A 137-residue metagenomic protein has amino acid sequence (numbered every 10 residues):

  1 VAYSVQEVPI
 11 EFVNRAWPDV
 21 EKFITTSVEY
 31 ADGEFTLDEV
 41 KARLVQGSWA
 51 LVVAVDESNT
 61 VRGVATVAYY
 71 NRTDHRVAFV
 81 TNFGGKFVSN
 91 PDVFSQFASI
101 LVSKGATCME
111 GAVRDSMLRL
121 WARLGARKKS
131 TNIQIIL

Functional and structural regions predicted by a protein language model:
V1-F35: Short amphipathic alpha-helix that is part of the acyltransferase structural core
E29-W49: Active-site rim helix/loop that mediates acceptor-substrate recognition in acyltransferases
A31-F35, V61-R62, R72-T81, A98 (+2 more regions): Long, low-complexity, intrinsically disordered polar/charged segments
L44, E57, S99-L101: Structural motif
Q46-V88: Conserved donor-binding loop and adjoining core beta-sheet/short helix segment in diverse acyl/aminoacyl transferases
W49, R123-K128: Short glycine-aromatic motifs
H75-L124: Acyl-donor binding region in acyl/amide transferases
A112, R127-L137: Conserved catalytic-core motifs of GNAT/GCN5-like acyltransferases
